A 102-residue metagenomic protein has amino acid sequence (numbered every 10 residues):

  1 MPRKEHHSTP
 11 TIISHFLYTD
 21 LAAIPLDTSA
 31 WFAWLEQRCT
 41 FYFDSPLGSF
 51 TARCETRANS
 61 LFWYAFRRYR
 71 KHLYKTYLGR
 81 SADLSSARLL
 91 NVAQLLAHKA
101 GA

Functional and structural regions predicted by a protein language model:
P2-I13: A structured, charge-rich N-terminal accessory region that forms the first stable segment of a protein and links
P2-R3, T19-L21, S29-G79: Short, Arg/Lys-rich segments that mark the N-terminal edge of DNA/RNA- and chromatin-recognition modules
T11, F16-I24: Topology signature of small-to-medium multi-pass alpha-helical membrane proteins
D27-T28, S85: A diffuse structural propensity rather than consistent per-protein peaks
A82-V92: Short, surface-exposed linear segments at secondary-structure transitions and domain or protein termini
L90-A102: Short, solvent-exposed cationic patches
